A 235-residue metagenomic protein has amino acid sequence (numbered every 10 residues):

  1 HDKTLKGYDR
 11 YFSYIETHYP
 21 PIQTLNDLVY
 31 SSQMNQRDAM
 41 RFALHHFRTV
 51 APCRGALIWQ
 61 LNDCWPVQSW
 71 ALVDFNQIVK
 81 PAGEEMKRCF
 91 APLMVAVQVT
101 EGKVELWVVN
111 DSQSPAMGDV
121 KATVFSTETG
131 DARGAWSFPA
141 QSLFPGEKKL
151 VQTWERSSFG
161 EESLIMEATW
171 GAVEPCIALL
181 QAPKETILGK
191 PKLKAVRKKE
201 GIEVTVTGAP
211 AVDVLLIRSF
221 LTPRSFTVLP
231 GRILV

Functional and structural regions predicted by a protein language model:
H1-S114: Substrate-binding clefts and catalytic carboxylate motifs of secreted carbohydrate-active enzymes
Y8, I15-E16, M86-K87, V95 (+4 more regions): Generic hydrophobic, helix-prone segments enriched in Leu/Val/Ile
A56, L106, V204, I217 (+1 more regions): Hydrophobic, well-ordered secondary-structure elements that form the walls of internal hydrophobic environments
K87-A122, A182-T207: Surface beta-strand/loop "capping" patches
Q98-T100, F125, P139-F144, W154 (+5 more regions): A structural detector for beta-sheet-dominated domains
S112-G130, T207-P223: Short acidic, flexible loop segments centered on an aromatic residue
K121-E162, L221-V235: Intrinsically disordered, low-complexity Pro/Gly/Ser/Thr-rich segments with frequent PxxP/GP/PP motifs and embedded
E147-K148, T153-K192, V235: Terminal connector regions
